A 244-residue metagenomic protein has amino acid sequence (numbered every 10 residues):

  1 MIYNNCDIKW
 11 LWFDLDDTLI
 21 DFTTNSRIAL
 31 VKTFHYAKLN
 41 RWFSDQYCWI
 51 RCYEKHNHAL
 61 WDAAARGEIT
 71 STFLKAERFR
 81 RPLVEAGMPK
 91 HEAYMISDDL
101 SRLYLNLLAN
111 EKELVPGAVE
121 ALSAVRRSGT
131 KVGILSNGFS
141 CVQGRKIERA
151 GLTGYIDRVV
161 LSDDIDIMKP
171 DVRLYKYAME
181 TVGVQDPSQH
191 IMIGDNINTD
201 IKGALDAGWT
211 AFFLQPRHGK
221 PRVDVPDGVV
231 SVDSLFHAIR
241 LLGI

Functional and structural regions predicted by a protein language model:
M1-L11, T23-T24, V119, S123-R126 (+1 more regions): Asp-based, Mg2+/Mn2+-dependent phosphohydrolase catalytic module
Y3-P116: N-terminal helical cap/lid subdomain that shapes the substrate entry/recognition surface in HAD-like hydrolases
T33-A37, A121-S128: A short, Lys/Arg-enriched amphipathic alpha-helix followed by its capping loop at the start of a domain
A63-A65, L105-L108, S128-G129, V160-L161 (+1 more regions): A short, structure-level motif marking secondary-structure boundaries and short turns
